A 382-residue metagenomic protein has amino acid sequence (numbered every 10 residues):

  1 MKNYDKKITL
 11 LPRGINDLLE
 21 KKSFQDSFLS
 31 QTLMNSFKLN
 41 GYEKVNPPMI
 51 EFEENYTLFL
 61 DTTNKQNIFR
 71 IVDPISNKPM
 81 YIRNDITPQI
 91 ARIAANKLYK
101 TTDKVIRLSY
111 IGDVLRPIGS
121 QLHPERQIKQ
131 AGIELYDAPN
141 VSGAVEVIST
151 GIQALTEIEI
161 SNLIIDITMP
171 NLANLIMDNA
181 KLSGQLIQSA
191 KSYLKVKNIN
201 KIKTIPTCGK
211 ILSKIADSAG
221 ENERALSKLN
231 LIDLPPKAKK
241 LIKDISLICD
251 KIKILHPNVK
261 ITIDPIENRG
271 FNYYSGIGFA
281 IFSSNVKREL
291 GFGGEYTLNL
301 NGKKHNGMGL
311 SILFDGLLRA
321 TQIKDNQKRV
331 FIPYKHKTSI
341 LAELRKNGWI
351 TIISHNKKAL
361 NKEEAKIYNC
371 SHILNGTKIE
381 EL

Functional and structural regions predicted by a protein language model:
M1-P88, V145: TRNA-binding/sensing appendages of the translation machinery
K2, F28-N40, F52, T87-Y99 (+2 more regions): Positively charged, Gly/Ser-enriched RNA/tRNA-binding surfaces
P47-K65, T168-D178, E267-G276: Beta-rich nucleic-acid/ligand-interaction surfaces
N67-I75, K181-I205: Acidic, His- and aromatic-enriched active-site or binding-groove loops in soluble protein domains that engage sugars
P139, G143, D166, A173 (+1 more regions): Cap/lid and interdomain-hinge subdomains that line or gate substrate/regulatory clefts in soluble alpha/beta enzymes
T150-I158, N171-A180: Hydrophobic mid-domain F-helix/FG-region of cytochrome P450s
N162-A173, A190, I261-N268: Short, surface-exposed recognition loops or helix-turn segments adjacent to catalytic cores
